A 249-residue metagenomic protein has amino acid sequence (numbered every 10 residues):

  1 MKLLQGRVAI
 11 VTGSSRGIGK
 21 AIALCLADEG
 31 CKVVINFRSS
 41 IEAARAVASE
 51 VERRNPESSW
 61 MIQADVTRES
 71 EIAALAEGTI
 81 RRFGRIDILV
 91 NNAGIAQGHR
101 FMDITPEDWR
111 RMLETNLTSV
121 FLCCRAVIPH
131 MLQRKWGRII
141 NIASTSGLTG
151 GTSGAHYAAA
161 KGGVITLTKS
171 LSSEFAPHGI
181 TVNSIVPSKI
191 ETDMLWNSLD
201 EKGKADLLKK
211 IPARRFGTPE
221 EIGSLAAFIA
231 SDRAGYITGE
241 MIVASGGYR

Functional and structural regions predicted by a protein language model:
V8, S15-G17: Conserved glycine-rich cofactor-binding loop
E29-A46: Conserved glycine-rich Rossmann-like NAD(P)H-binding loop of the short-chain dehydrogenase/reductase
R100-F101, D108-L113, L195, L207: Substrate-binding pocket helix/loop in short-chain dehydrogenase/reductase
C124, A160, T168: Active-site helix of classical SDR
P129, S173-P177, G235: Alpha-helical segment proximal to the catalytic Tyr-Lys
W136, R215-A244: C-terminal substrate-recognition "lid" of short-chain dehydrogenase/reductases
S144: Residue(s) in the substrate-gating loop at a strand-loop-helix junction that position the organic substrate next
